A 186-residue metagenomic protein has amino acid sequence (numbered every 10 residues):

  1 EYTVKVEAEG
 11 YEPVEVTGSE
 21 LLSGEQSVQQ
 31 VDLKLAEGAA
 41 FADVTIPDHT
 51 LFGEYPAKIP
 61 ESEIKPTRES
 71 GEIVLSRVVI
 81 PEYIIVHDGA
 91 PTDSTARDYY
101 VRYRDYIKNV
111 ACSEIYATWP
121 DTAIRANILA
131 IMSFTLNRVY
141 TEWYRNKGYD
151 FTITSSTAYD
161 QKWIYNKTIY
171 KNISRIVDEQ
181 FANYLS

Functional and structural regions predicted by a protein language model:
E1-S186: Conserved, single-site charged/polar hotspot
